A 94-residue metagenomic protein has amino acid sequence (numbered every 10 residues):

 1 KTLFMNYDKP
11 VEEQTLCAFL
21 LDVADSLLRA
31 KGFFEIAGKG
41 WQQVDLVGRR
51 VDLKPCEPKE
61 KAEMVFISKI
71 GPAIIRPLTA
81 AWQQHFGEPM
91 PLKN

Functional and structural regions predicted by a protein language model:
K1-N94: P-loop NTP-binding site
